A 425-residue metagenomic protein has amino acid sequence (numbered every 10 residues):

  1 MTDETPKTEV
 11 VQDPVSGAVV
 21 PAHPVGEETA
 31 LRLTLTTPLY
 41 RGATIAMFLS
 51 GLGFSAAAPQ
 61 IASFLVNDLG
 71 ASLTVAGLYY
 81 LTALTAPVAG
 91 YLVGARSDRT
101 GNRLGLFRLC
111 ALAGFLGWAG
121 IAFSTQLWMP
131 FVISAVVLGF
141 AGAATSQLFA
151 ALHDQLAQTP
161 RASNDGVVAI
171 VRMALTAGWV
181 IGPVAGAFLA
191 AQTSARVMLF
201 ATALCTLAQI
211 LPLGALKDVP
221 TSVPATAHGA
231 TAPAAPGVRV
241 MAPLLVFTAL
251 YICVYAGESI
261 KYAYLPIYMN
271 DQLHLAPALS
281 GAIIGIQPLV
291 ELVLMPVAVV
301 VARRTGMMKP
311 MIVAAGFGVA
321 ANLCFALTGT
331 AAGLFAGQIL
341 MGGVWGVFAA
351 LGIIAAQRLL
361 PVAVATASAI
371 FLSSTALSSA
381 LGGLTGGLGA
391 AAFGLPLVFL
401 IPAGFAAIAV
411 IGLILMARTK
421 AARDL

Functional and structural regions predicted by a protein language model:
G26-L84, S259-Q272: Helix-loop boundary and gating motifs at the non-cytosolic
F48, W128-T145, I252, G333-V347: Hydrophobic core of transmembrane alpha-helices in multi-pass small-molecule transporters, especially MFS/SLC-type
G77-A95, G285-V297: Central cavity-lining transmembrane alpha-helices of secondary-active solute carriers, predominantly the Major
A89-N102, A190, L294-M307, A390: Helix-to-loop junctions at the C-terminal end of transmembrane segments in multipass secondary transporters
G105-A119, F200-A203, K309-C324, A403: Structural signature of the two symmetry-related core transmembrane helices
V136-M173: Cytoplasmic helix-loop-helix junction between adjacent transmembrane helices in 12-TM secondary transporters
L294, M308-G352: C-terminal transmembrane helical hairpin of 12-TM major facilitator-type secondary transporters
V362-F393: A late C-terminal transmembrane helix in Major Facilitator Superfamily
